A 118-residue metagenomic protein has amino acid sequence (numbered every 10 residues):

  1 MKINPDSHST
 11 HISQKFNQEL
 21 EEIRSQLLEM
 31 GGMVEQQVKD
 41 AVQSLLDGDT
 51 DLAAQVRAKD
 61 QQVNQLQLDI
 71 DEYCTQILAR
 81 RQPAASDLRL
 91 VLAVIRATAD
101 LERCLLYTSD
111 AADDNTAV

Functional and structural regions predicted by a protein language model:
K2-E29, Q36-Q65, E72-R89: Cytosolic regulatory modules rich in charged/polar residues
G31, D87, A97-L105: Short, low-complexity cationic-aromatic patches
D69, Y73, A97-D100: Amphipathic alpha-helical interaction surfaces
A93: Active-site-adjacent structural patch at catalytic or cofactor/ligand-binding sites
Y107-A112: Conserved small/polar residues in nucleotide/adenosyl-binding loops
N115-V118: N-terminal low-complexity segments that are often proline-rich with Ser/Thr-Pro
